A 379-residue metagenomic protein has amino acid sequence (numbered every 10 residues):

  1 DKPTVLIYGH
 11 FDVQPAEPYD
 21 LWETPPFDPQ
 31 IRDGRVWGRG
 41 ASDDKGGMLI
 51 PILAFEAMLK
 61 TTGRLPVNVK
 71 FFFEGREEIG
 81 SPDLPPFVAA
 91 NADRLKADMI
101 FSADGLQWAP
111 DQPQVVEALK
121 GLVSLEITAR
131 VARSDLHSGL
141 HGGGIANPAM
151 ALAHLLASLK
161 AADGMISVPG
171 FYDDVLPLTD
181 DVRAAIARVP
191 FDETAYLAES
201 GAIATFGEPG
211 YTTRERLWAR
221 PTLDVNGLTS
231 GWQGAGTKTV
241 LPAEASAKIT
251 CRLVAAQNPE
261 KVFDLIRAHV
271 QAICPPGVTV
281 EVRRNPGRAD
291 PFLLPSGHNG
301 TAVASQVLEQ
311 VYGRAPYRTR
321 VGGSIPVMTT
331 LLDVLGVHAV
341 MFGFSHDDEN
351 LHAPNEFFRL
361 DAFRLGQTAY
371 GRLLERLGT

Functional and structural regions predicted by a protein language model:
D1-R39, K60-L65, I249: Acidic/His- and Gly-rich active-site-bordering loop/insert found across diverse amide/peptide-bond hydrolases
Q14, A109-P110, S167-E244, R252-L265 (+2 more regions): An extended, acidic, His-containing surface patch that forms the Zn2+-binding/catalytic region of metallohydrolases
T24, P66, K96, A118-S124 (+2 more regions): Short, solvent-exposed loop/turn segments at the edges of secondary structure
R32-D43, R314-R318: Short pre-catalytic strand/loop immediately N-terminal to key active-site residues, enriched for Gly-Thr
V36, S42-A118: Acidic/histidine-rich catalytic neighborhood of metal-dependent amide-processing enzymes
Q114-R130, V340-F344: Flexible glycine/proline-rich, aromatic-decorated loop/lid segments
L125, A132-D135, G139-L197: Polar, glycine-rich mid-to-C-terminal structural blocks that act as macromolecule-binding/assembly scaffolds
